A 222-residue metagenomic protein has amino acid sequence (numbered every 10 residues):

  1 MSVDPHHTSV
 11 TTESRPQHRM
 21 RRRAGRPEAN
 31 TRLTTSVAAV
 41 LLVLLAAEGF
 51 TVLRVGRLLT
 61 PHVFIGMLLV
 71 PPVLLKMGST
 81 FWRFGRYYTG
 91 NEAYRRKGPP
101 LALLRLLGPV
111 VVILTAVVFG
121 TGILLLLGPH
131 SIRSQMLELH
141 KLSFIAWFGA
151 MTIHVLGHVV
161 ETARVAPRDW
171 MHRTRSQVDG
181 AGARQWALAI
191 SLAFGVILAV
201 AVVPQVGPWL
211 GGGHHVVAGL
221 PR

Functional and structural regions predicted by a protein language model:
M1-R222: Membrane-embedded alpha-helical bundles that constitute the cytochrome b-like, heme-associated redox core of multi-pass
